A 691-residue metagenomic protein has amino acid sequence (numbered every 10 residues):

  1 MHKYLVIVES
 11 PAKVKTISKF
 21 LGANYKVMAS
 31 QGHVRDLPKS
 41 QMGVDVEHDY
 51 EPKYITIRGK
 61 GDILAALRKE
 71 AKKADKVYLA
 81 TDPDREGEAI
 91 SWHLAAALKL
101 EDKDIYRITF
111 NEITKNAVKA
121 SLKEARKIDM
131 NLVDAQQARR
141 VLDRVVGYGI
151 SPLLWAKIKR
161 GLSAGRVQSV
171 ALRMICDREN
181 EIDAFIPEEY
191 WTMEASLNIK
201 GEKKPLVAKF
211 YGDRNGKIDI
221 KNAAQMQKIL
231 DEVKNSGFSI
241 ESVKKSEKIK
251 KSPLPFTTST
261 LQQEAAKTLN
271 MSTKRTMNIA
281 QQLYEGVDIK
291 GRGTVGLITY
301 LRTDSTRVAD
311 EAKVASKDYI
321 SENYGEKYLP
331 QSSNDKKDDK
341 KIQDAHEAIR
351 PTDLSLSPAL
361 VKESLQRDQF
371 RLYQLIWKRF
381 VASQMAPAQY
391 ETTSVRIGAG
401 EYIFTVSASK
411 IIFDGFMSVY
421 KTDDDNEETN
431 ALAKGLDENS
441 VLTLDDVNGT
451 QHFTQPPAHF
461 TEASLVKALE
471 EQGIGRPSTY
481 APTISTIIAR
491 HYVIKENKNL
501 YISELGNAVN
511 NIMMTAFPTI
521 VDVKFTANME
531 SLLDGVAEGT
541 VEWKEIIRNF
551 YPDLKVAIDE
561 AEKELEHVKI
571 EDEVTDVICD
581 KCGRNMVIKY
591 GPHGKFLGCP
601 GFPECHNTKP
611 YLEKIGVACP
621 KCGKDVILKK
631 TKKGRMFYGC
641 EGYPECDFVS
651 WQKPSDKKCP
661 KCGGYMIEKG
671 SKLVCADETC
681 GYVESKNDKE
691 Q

Functional and structural regions predicted by a protein language model:
M1-R140, G149, G212, I220-A224: Intrinsically disordered, low-complexity regulatory segments
H2, D82-P83, K159-S163, K245-L254 (+2 more regions): Conserved short loop/turn motifs at secondary-structure junctions
K3-Y4, T16, A23-Y25, A97 (+6 more regions): Basic, low-complexity terminal or inter-domain segments flanking catalytic cores
T16-F20, A66, A89-A97, A117-S121 (+9 more regions): Alpha-helical scaffold elements adjacent to nucleotide-binding pockets in ATP/GTP-utilizing enzyme cores
I113-A195, S246: C-terminal or mid-to-C-terminal helical accessory/interaction module adjacent to the motor/catalytic core
R139-G149, V167, L197-I199, K248-T260 (+6 more regions): Core structural elements
G216-L254, S440: Metal- or metallocofactor-binding catalytic centers and their adjacent structured scaffolds across diverse enzyme
I240-V243, K251-A265, R292-L301, P456-A468: Short acidic, hydrophobic short linear motifs in intrinsically disordered regions
